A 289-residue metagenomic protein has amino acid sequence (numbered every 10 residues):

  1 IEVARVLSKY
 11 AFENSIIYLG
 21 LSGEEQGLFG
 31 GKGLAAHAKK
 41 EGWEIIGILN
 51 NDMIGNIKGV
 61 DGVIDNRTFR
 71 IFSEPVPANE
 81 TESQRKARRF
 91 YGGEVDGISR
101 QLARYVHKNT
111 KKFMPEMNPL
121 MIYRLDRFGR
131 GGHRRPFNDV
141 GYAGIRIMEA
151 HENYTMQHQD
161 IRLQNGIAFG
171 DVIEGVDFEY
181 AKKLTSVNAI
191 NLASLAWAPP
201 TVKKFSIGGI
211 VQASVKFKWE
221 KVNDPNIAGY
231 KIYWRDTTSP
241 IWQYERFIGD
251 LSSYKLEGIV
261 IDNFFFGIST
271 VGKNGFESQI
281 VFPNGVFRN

Functional and structural regions predicted by a protein language model:
I1-L28, N188: Alpha-helical metal-binding/catalytic segments enriched in His/Glu/Asp
G23-G131, V140: Metal-dependent peptidase/peptidase-like ectodomains
N56-F72, M121-W197: Active-site-adjacent mobile loop/cap segments within catalytic or ligand-binding domains
A213-N226: Conserved aromatic anchor
G229-I232: Short beta-strand elements bearing conserved aromatic residues within extracellular beta-rich modules
Y244-L251: Short beta-strand segments within Ig-like beta-sandwich modules, predominantly Fibronectin type-III
Y254-S278: Beta-strand-rich modules
K273-N289: Extracellular fibronectin type III
